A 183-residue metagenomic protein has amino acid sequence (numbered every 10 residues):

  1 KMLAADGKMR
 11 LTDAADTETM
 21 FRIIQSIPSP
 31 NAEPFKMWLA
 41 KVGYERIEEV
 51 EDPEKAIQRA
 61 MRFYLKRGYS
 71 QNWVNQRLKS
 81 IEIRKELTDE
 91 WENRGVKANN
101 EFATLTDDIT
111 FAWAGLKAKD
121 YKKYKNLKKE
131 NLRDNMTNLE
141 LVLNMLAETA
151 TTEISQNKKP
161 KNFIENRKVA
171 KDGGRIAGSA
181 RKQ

Functional and structural regions predicted by a protein language model:
L3-T19, Q25-Q183: Positively charged, phosphate-engaging catalytic surfaces used for nucleic-acid and nucleotide handling
